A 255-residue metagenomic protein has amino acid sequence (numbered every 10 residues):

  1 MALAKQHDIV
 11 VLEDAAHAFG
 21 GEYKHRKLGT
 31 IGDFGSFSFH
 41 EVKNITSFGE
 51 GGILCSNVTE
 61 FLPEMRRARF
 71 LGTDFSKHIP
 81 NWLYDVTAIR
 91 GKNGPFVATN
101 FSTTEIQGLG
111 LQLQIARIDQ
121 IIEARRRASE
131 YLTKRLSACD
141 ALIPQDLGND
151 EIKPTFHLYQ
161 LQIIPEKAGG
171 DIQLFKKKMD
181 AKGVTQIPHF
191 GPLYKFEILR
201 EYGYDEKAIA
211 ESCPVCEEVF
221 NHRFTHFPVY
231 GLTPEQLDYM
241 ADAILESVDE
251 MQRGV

Functional and structural regions predicted by a protein language model:
M1-H25, N57: Catalytic PLP-binding core of fold-type I/II PLP enzymes
D8-V10, K27, F34, T185: Proline-centered loop/turn at the N-terminus of a beta-strand
D14, G35, F39, G52 (+9 more regions): Generic structural signal for small/hydrophobic residues in well-ordered secondary structure, especially within
A18-K24, I31-L158, Y194: Active-site region of PLP-dependent enzymes
M65, D171-K182, M240-L245: Short amphipathic alpha-helices in soluble, non-transmembrane regions that often serve as interface/regulatory elements
L71-V86, Y131-L136, F175-V215, V219-T225 (+1 more regions): Conserved PLP cofactor-binding pocket of PLP-dependent enzymes
G148-N149, H157-A168, Q186, K195-Y202 (+1 more regions): Conserved PLP-binding active-site segment of the aspartate aminotransferase-like
E246-V255: Generic C-terminal helix-cap and adjacent flexible tail
